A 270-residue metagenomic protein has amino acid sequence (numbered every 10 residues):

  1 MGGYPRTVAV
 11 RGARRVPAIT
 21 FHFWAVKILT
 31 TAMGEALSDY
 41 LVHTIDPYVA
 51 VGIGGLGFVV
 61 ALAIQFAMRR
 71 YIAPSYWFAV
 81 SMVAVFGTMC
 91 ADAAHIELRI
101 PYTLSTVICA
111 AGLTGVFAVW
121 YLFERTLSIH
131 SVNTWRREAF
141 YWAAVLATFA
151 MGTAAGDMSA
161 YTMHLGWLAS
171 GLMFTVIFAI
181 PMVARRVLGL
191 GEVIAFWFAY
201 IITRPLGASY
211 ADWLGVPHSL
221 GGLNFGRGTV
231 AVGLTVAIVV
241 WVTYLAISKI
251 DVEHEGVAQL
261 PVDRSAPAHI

Functional and structural regions predicted by a protein language model:
M1-I270: Polytopic alpha-helical membrane proteins, predominantly small-molecule transporters/carriers
